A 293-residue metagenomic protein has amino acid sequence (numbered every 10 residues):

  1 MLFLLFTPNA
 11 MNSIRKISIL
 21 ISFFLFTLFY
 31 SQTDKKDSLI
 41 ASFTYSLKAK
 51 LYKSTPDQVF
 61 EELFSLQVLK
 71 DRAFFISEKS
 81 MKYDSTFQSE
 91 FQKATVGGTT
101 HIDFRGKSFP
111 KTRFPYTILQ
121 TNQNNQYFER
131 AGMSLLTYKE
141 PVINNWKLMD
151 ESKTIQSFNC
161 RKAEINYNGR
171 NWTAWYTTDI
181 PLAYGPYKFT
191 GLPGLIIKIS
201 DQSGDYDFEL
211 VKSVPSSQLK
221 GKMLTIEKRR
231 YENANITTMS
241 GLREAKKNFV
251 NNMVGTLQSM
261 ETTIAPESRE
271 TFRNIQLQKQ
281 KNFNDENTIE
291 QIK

Functional and structural regions predicted by a protein language model:
M1-S38, K293: Bacterial Sec-dependent N-terminal signal peptides
Q32-I143, M149-S152, G204-K293: Extracellular or lumenal secretory-pathway regions
L39-S42, F158-A163, G191-K198: Short, hydrophobic/aromatic-rich segments at coil-to-beta transitions
L136-W175, A183-G185: Extended beta-strand-rich segments in extracellular/periplasmic secretory proteins, especially within noncatalytic
Y167-R229: Flexible, glycine-rich surface segments
